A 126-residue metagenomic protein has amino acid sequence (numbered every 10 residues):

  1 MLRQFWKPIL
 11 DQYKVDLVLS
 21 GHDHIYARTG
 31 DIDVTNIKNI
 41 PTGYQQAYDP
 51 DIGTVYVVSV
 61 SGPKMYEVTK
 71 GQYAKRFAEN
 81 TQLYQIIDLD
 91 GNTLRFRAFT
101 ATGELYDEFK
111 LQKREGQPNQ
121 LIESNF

Functional and structural regions predicted by a protein language model:
M1-L105: Long, structured stretches of catalytic cores involved in phosphate-ester chemistry, encompassing
I86, R95-F126: C-terminal domain-boundary segment and adjacent tail
